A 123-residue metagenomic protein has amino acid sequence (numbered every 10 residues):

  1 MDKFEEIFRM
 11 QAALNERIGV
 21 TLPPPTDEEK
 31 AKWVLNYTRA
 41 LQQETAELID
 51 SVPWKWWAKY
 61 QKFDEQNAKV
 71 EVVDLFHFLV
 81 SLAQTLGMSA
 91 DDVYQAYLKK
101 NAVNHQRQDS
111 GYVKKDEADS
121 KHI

Functional and structural regions predicted by a protein language model:
M1-I123: Flexible "arm" and connector segments at domain edges
